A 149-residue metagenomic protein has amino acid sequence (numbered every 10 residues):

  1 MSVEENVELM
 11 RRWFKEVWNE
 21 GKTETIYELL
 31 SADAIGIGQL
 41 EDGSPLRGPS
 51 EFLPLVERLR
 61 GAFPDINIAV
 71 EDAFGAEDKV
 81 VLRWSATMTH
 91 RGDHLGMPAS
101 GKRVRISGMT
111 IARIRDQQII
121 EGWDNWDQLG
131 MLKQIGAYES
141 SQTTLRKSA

Functional and structural regions predicted by a protein language model:
M1-A149: C-terminal and inter-domain tail/linker signature
